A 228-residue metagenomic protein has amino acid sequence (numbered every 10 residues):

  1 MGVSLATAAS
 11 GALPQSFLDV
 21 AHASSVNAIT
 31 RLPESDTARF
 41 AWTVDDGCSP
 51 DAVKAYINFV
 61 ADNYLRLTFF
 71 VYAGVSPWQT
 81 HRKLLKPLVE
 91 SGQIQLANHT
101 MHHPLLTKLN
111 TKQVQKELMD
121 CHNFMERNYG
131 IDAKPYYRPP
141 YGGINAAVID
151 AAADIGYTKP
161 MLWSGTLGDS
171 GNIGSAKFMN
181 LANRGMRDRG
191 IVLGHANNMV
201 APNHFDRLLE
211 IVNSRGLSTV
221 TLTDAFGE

Functional and structural regions predicted by a protein language model:
M1-Q15: N-terminal export signals
V20-L105, Q113, E117, F124-E126 (+2 more regions): Active-site beta->alpha N-cap acidic-glycine motif
F40-T43, L67-V71, Q95-N98, P135-P139 (+3 more regions): Structural recognition of the beta-strand scaffold that forms the well-ordered cores of secreted hydrolase catalytic
G47, Y72-G74, M101, P140-G142 (+3 more regions): Active-site beta-loop-alpha junctions enriched in small/polar residues
G47-K54, Q79, K108, K112-Q115 (+3 more regions): Soluble non-cytosolic domains of exported or imported proteins
K54, N58, K112, K116-M119 (+5 more regions): Solvent-exposed, polar/charged alpha-helical surfaces in well-ordered, non-transmembrane soluble domains, broadly
G143-G185, L217-E228: His/Asp/Glu-enriched short active-site or ligand-binding loop at hydrolase and phosphoryl-transfer sites
R187-T223: Catalytic grooves of carbohydrate-active enzymes
